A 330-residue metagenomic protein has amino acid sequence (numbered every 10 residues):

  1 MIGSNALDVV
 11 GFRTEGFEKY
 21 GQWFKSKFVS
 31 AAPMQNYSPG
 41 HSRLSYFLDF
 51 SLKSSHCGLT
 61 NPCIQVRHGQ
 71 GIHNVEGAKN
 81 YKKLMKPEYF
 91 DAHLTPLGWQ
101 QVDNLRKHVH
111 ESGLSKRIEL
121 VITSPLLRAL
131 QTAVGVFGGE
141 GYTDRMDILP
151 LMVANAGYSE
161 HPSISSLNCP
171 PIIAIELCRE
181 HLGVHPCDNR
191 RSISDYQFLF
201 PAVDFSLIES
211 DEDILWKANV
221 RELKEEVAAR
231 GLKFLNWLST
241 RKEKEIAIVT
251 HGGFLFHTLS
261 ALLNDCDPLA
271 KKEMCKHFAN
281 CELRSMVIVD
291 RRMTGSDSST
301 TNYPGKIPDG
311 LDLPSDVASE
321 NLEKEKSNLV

Functional and structural regions predicted by a protein language model:
M1-C169, I173-A174, E180, S194-L199 (+1 more regions): Active-site-proximal alpha-helix that buttresses catalytic centers in soluble enzyme cores
E76-K79, G135-V136, P186-D188, S260-L262 (+1 more regions): Short coil/turn segments at secondary-structure boundaries
E88-F90, D204-L223: Short glycine/proline- and acidic residue-enriched helix-loop micro-motifs that form flexible lids or anion-recognition
L130, F137-D147, L232-T294: Active-site-adjacent alpha-helix immediately C-terminal to a catalytic or transition-state-stabilizing loop
N168, S192, A279-E282: Residues that flank catalytic or metal-binding motifs in active/ligand-binding sites
R179-N189: Short alpha-helix plus adjacent loop in nuclease-associated cores
N189-D204, D211: Acidic, glycine-rich loop-and-strand cores that form catalytic or ligand-binding grooves in diverse globular domains
S296-V330: Acidic, His/Gly-rich catalytic cores of divalent-metal-dependent hydrolytic chemistry
